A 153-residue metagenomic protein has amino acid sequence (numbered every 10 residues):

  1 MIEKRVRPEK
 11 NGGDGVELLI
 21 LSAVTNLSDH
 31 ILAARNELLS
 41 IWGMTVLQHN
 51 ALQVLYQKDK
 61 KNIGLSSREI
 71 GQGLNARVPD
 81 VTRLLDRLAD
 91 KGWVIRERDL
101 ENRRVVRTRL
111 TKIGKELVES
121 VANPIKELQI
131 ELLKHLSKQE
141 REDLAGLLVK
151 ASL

Functional and structural regions predicted by a protein language model:
M1-W42, K91-W93: N-terminal leader segment of winged-helix/HTH proteins
I2-P8, D86-G146: Charged, amphipathic alpha-helical coiled-coil/dimerization segments
V16, I20, L27, L47-N50 (+3 more regions): N-terminal positioning helix adjacent to the helix-turn-helix/winged-helix DNA-binding module
A23, N50-Y56, E116, D143: Pre-recognition alpha-helix immediately N-terminal to the DNA-recognition helix within helix-turn-helix or winged-helix
T25-S28, Q53-K60, A122, V149: Short, locally clustered residues in the helix-turn-helix/winged-helix DNA-binding domain
A34-R77: N-terminal helix-turn-helix DNA-binding core of bacterial DNA-binding proteins
S67, L85-D86: Short, hydrophobic-biased segments on the C-terminal half of alpha helices that form "recognition helices"
R77, L84, L147: Residues within the DNA-recognition helix of helix-turn-helix
